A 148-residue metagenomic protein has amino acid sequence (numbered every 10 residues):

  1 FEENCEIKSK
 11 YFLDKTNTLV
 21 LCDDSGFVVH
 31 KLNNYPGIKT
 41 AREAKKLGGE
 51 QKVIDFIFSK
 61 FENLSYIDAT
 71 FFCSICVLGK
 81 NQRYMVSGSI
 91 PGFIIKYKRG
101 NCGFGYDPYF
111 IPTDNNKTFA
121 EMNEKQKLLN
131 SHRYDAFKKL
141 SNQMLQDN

Functional and structural regions predicted by a protein language model:
F1-N148: Anionic-ligand binding patches
